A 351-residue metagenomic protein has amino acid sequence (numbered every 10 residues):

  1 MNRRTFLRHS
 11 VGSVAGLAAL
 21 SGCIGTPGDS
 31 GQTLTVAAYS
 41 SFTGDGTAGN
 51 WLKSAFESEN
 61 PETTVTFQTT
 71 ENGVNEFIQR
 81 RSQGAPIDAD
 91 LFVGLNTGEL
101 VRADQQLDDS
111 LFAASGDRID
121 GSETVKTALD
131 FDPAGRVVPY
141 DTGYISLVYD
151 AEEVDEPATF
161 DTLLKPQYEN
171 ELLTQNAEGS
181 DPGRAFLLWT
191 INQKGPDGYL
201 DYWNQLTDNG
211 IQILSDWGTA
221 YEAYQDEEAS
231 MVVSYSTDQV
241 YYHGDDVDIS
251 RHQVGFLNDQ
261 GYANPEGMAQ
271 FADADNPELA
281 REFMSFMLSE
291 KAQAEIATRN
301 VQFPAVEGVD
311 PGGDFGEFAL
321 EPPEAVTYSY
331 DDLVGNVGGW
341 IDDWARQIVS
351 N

Functional and structural regions predicted by a protein language model:
M1-A19: N-terminal secretory signal peptides and thylakoid transit peptides that target proteins across membranes
G22-C23: N-terminal Sec signal peptide cleavage junction
G31-V101: Early extracytoplasmic/lumenal segment of secretory-pathway proteins
D88-E228: Extracytoplasmic ligand-binding site segments that recognize negatively charged/polar headgroups
G98-R102, M231-S250, N300: A ligand-binding cleft/hinge motif common to bilobed small-molecule-binding domains
G143, N204-L206, I213-L214, V247-A272: Periplasmic-binding protein-like
F271-Y328: Mature extracytoplasmic/periplasmic domains
G313-N351: Extracellular/periplasmic bilobal clamshell ligand-binding domains
